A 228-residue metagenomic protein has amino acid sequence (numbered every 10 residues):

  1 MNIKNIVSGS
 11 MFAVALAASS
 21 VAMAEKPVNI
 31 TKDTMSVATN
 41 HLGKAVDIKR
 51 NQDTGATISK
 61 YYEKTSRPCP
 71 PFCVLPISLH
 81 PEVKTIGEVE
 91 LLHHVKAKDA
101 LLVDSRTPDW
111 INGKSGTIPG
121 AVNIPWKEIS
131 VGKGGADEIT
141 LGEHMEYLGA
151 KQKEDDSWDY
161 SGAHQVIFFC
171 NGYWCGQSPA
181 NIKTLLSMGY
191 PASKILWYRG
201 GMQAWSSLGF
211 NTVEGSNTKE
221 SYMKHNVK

Functional and structural regions predicted by a protein language model:
M1-S10: Bacterial N-terminal signal peptides that target proteins for export
S19-S20: N-terminal signal peptide c-region/cleavage motif recognized by signal peptidases
M23-G116, T218-K228: Flexible, polar/low-complexity N-terminal or interdomain linker segments that lie immediately upstream of folded
V74-H164, G215: Positively charged, proline/Ser/Thr-rich regional signature most characteristic of the Rhodanese/CDC25-like
K96, T107, L186-Y190, S206-F210: Sec-exported extracytoplasmic/periplasmic mature domains
T107-I111, E128-V131, G172-G176, G201-W205 (+1 more regions): Solvent-exposed loop/turn segments at secondary-structure junctions within structured extracellular/periplasmic domains
G142-A204: Catalytic cysteine-centered active loop of the rhodanese-like fold, especially the PTP/DSP P-loop
M202-K228: Extracellular/periplasmic juxtamembrane helices and adjacent flexible linkers that interface with membrane partners
